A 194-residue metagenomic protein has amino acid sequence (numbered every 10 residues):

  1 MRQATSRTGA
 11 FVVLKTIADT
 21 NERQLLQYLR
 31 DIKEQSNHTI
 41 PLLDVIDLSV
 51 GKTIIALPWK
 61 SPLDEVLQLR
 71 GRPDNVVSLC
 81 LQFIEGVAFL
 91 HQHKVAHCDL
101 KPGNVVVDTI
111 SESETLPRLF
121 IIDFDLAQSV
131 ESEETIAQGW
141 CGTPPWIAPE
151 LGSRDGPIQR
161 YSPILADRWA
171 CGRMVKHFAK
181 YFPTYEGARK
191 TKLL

Functional and structural regions predicted by a protein language model:
M1, G156-L165, W169-L194: Helical subdomain adjoining the active site within ATP-dependent kinase catalytic cores
M1-L14, D108, F120, S132 (+1 more regions): Phosphate/pyrophosphate-binding loops and the adjoining catalytic core of nucleotide-dependent enzymes
M1-S36, I40, D44-V45: ATP-binding glycine-rich loop module of kinase domains
S36-S78: Conserved structural core of kinase catalytic domains
C80-V87, V175: Hydrophobic core positions within the conserved protein kinase catalytic domain
E85-V95: Protein kinase catalytic-loop region centered on the HRD/HxD motif
K101-W146: Activation segment/activation loop of eukaryotic-type protein kinase catalytic domains
W140-Q159: Protein kinase subdomain VIII
